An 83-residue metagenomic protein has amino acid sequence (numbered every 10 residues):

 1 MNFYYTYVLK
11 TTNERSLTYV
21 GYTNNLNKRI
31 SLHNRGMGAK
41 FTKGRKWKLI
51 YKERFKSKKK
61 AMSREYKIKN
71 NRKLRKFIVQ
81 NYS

Functional and structural regions predicted by a protein language model:
M1-R45, L49-K52, M62-K69, K73-L74 (+1 more regions): GIY-YIG nuclease catalytic motif and its immediate N-terminal context
F55: Short, surface-exposed polybasic/aromatic micro-patch for ligand or macromolecular engagement
K58: C2H2-type zinc-finger recognition helix
